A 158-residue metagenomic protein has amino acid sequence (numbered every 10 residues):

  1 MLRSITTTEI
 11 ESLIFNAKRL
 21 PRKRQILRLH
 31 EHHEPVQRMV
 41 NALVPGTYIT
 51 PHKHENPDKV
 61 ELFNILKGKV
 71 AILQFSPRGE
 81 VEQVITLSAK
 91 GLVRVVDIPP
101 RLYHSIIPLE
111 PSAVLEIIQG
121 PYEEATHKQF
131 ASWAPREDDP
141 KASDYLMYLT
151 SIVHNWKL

Functional and structural regions predicted by a protein language model:
M1-Q37, Q83-A89, D144-L158: A short, N-terminal "cap"/entry segment at the start of jelly-roll beta-barrel domains of the cupin/DSBH fold
M39-N41, V60-I65, V96, S105-I106: His/acidic/aromatic-lined binding-pocket segments of jelly-roll/cupin-type domains and related regulatory beta-sandwich
V40-K59: Conserved short histidine dyad/triad with adjacent acidic residue
P51, I72-Q74, V96-I98, H104-L109 (+1 more regions): Short beta-strand His + acidic residue motifs that chelate non-heme Fe in jelly-roll/DSBH and cupin folds
H52, E61-F63, E82-I85, A125-K128: A short, polar/proline- and glycine-enriched secondary-structure boundary/capping micro-motif
D58-R78: Glycine- and acidic-residue-biased ligand/ion/polar-headgroup-sensing regions
S76-R101, S105: Short acidic-glycine-tyrosine-enriched beta hairpin
E80, I107-L158: Double-stranded beta-helix
